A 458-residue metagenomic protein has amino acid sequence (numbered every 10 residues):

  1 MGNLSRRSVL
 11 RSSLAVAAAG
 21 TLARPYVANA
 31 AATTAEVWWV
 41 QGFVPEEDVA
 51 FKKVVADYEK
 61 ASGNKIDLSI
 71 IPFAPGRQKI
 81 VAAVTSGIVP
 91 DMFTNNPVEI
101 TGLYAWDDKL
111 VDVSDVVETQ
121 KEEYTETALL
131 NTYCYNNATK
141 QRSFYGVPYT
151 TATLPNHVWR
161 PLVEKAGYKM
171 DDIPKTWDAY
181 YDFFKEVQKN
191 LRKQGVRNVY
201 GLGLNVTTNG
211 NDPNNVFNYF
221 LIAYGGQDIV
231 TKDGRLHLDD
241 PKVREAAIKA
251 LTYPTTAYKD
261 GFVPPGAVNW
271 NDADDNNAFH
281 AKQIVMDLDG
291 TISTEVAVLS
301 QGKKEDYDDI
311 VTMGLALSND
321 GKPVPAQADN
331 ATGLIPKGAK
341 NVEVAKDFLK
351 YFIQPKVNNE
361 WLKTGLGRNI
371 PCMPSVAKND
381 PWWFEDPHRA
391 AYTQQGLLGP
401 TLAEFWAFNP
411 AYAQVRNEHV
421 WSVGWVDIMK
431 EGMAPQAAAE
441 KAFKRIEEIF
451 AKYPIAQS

Functional and structural regions predicted by a protein language model:
M1-A17: N-terminal secretory signal peptides and thylakoid transit peptides that target proteins across membranes
Y26, N136-Y149, L154, A179-H237: Extracytoplasmic/periplasmic solute-binding protein
A31-T33, A56, K60-A61, K65 (+9 more regions): Extracytoplasmic/periplasmic substrate-recognition and gating elements
T33, K53-T132, E164-K175, N277-A278 (+3 more regions): Extracytoplasmic "Venus flytrap"/periplasmic binding protein-like
A35-F51, I71, A152, N211 (+1 more regions): Extracytoplasmic "Venus flytrap"
V98-P155, P213-V216, Y224, Y307 (+4 more regions): Hinge/lid segment of periplasmic solute-binding proteins
T127-L130, N137, Y307-L315, K363-V423 (+2 more regions): Long, aromatic- and glycine/proline-rich binding clefts that accommodate carbohydrate-like moieties
Y181-Q188, T231-V268, V311, L315: Glycine-centered hinge/linker elements that transmit conformational signals in sensory and ligand-binding systems
